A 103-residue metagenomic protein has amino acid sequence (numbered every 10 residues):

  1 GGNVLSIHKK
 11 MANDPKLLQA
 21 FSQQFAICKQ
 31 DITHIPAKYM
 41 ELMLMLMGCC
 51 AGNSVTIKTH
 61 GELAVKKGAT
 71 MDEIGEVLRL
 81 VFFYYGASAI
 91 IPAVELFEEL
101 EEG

Functional and structural regions predicted by a protein language model:
G1-Y39, P92-G103: Acidic, glycine/proline-rich low-complexity segments that act as flexible tails and inter-domain linkers
S6, I57, L78-F82: Low-complexity, flexible helical/coil segments
M11, P15, K29-T33, C50-S54 (+2 more regions): Residues at alpha-helix boundaries and short interhelical turns
F21, F25, L42-C49, V77-Y84 (+1 more regions): Short alpha-helical scaffolding segments that buttress acidic/His motifs in well-ordered protein cores
L42-G75: Mid-chain, well-packed structural core segment of small domains
A69-E73, V77-G103: C-terminal binding/interaction regions
